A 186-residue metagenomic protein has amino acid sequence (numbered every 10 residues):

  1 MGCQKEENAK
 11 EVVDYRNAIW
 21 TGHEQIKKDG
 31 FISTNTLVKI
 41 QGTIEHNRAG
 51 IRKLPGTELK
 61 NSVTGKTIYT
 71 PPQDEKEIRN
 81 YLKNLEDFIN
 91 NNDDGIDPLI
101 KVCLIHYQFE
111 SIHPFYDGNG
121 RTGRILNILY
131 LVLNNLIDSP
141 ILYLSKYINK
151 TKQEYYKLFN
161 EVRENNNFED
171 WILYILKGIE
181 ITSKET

Functional and structural regions predicted by a protein language model:
M1-T186: FIC/Doc superfamily catalytic core
